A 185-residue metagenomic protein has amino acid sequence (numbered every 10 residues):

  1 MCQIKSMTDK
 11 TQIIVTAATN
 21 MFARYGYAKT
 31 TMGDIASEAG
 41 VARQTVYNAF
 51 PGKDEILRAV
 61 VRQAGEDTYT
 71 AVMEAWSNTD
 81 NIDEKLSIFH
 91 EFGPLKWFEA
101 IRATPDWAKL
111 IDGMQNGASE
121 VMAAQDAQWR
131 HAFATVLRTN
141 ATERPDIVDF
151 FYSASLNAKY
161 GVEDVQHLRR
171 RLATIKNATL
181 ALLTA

Functional and structural regions predicted by a protein language model:
M1-D9: N-terminal intrinsically disordered/low-complexity leader segments
C2, V60-S87: Amphipathic alpha-helical linker/stalk segments
I13, A17, M21, Y25-E55 (+1 more regions): Helix-turn-helix
T16, D83-F98, R169-L180: Amphipathic alpha-helical segments that line or abut small-molecule/effector binding pockets and mediate allosteric
E74-W76, E91-F98, W107-G113, V136-R138 (+1 more regions): Helix-loop "lid/cap" segments that line or gate small-molecule binding pockets
E84-E120, D149-S153: Amphipathic alpha-helical segments used for helix-helix packing
M114-D149: Amphipathic alpha-helical packing segments from all-alpha helical-bundle domains
N140-A181: Hydrophobic alpha-helical segments that form the core of small-molecule binding pockets and/or dimer interfaces
